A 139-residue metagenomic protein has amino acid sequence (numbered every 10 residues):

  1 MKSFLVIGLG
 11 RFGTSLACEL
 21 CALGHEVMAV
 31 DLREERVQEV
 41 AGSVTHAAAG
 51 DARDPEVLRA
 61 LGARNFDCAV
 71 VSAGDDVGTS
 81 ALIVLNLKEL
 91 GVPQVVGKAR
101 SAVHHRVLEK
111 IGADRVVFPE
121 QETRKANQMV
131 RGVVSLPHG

Functional and structural regions predicted by a protein language model:
M1-G139: Cytosolic regulatory regions of ion transport systems
